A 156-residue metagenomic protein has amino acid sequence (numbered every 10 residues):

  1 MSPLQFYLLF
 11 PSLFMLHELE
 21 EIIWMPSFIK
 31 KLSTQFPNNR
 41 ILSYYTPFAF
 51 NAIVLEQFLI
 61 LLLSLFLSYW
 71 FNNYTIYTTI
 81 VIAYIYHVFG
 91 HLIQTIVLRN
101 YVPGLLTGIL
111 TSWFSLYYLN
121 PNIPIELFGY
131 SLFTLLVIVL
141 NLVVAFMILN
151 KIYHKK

Functional and structural regions predicted by a protein language model:
M1-M25: N-terminal signal-anchor transmembrane alpha helix
M1-Q5, F50-L55, T75-V88: Hydrophobic alpha-helical transmembrane segments
M15-I22, Y84-T95, V139-K151: Transmembrane alpha-helical segments that form the membrane-embedded catalytic/substrate-channel core of multi-pass
E21-Y45, Y153-K156: Cytosolic, membrane-interface loops and tails of multi-pass inner-membrane proteins
N51-Y69, Y86, G108-L116: Core segments of transmembrane alpha-helices that mediate helix-helix packing or line hydrophobic substrate/ligand
W70-Y74, L92-V102, I123-F128: Membrane-interface helix caps and helix-loop-helix hairpins in membrane proteins
I82-H91, V102-N122, V137, N141: Hydrophobic alpha-helical membrane segments
Y117-K156: Terminal transmembrane helical module of multi-pass membrane proteins
